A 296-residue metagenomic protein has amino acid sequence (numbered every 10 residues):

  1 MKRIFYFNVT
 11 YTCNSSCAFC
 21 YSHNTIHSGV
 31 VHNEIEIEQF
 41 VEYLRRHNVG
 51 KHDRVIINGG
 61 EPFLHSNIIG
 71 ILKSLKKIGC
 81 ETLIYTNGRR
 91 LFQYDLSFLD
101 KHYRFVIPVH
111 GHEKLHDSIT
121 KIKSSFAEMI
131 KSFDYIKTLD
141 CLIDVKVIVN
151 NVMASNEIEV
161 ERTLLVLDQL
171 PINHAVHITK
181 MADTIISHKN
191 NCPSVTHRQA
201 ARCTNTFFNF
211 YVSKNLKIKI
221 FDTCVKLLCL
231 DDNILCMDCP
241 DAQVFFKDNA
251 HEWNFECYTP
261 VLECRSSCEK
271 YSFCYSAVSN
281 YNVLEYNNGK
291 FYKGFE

Functional and structural regions predicted by a protein language model:
M1, L230-E296: Flexible mid-to-C-terminal extensions adjoining Fe-S/redox cofactors in radical SAM and related proteins
M1-I37, Y271: Canonical Radical SAM [4Fe-4S] cluster-binding loop centered on the CxxxCxxC motif and its immediate flanking residues
I26-G29, E113-T120, I185-N191: A short acidic, helix-capping loop that chelates divalent metal ions and anchors anionic groups
V31-I35, T120-E128, S155, C192-R202: Alpha-helix N-cap and loop-to-helix initiation/capping positions
F40-I56, H65-T179: Radical SAM/AdoMet-radical enzyme domain recognition
H174-H197, K219-D238: Flexible glycine/acidic-rich beta-alpha junction loops that bind and position SAM and/or redox cofactors in anaerobic
C203-V212: Alpha-helix-loop-beta-strand connector modules within alpha/beta enzyme cores
